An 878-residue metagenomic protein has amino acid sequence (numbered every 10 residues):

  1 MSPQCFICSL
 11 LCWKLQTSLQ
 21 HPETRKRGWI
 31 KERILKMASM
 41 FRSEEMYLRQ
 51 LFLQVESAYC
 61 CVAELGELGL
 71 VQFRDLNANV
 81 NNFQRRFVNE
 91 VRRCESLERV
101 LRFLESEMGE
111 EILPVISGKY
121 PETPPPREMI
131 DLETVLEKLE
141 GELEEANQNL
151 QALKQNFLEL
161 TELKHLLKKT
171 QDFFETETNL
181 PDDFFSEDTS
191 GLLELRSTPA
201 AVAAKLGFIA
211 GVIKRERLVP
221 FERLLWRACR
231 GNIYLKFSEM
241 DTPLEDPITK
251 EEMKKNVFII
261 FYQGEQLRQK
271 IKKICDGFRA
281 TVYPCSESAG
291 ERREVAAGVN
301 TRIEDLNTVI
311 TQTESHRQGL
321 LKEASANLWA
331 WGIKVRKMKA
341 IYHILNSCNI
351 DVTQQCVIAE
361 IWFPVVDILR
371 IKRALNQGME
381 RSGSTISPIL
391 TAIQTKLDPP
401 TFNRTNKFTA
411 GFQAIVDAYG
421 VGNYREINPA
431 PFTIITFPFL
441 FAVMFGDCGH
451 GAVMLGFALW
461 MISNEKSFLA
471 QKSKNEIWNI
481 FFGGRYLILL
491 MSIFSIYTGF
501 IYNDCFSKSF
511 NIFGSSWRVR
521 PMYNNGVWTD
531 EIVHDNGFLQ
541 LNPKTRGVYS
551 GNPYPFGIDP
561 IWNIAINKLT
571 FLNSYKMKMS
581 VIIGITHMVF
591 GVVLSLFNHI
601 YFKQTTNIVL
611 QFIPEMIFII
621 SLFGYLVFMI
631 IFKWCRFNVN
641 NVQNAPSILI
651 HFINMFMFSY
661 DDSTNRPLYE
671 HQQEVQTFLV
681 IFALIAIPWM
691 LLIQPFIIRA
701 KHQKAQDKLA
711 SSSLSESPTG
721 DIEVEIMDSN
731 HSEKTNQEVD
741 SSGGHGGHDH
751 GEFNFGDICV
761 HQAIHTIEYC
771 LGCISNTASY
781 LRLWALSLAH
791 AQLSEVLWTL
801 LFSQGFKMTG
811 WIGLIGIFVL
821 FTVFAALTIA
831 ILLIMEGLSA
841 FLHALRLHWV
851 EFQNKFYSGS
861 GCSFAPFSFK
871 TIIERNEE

Functional and structural regions predicted by a protein language model:
Q4, Q16, Q20-H21: Low-complexity, intrinsically disordered or signal/transmembrane-proximal segments
C5-C8, C12: Cysteine-centered motifs
R33-T433, F437, C448, F468 (+2 more regions): Long, charged N-terminal accessory/stalk domains
A38-Y47, Q54-L70, P220, A330 (+3 more regions): Conserved, carboxylate-rich catalytic/transport cores that coordinate ions
